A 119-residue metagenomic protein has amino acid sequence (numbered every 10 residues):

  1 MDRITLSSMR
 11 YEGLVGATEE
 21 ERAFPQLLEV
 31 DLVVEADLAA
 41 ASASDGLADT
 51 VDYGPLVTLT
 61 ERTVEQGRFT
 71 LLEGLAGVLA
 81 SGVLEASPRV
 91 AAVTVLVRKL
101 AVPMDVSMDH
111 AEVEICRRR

Functional and structural regions predicted by a protein language model:
M1-R119: N-terminal, polar/charged subdomain of small-to-medium soluble alpha/beta proteins
